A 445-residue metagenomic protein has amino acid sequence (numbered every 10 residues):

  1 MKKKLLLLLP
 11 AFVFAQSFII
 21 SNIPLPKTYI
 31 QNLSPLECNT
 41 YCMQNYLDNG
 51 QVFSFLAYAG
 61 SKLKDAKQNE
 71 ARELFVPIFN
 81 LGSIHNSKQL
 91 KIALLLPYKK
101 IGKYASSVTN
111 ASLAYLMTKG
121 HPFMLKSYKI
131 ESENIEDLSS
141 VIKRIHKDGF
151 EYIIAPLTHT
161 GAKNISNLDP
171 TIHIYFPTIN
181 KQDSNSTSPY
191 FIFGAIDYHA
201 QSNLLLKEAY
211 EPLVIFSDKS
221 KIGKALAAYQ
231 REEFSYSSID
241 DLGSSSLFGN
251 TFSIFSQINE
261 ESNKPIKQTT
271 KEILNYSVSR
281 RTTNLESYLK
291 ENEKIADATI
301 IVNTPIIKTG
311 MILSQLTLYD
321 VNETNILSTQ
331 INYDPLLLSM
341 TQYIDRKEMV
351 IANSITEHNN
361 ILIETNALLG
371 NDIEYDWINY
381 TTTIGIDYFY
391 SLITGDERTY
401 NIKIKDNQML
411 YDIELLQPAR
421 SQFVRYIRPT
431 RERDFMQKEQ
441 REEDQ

Functional and structural regions predicted by a protein language model:
K2-L5, L9, Q16-Q445: Extracytosolic ligand-binding ectodomains
